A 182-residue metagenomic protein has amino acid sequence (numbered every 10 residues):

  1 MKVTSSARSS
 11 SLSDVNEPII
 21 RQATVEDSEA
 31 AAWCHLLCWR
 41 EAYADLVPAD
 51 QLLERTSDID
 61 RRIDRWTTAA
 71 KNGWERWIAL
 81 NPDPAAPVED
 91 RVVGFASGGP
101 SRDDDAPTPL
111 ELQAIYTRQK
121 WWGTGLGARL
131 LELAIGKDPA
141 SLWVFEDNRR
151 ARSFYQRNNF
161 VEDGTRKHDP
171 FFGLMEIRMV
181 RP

Functional and structural regions predicted by a protein language model:
M1-E29: Conserved N-terminal entry element of GNAT/NAT acetyltransferase domains
P18, Q22-S28, W33-W122, A128-L133: Acetyl-CoA-dependent GNAT
C34, K137, R157-N158: Structural motif
A128-R129, D147-E176: Conserved active-site alpha-helix within GNAT-family acetyltransferase domains
G136-D147: Conserved GNAT acetyl-CoA-binding A-motif
